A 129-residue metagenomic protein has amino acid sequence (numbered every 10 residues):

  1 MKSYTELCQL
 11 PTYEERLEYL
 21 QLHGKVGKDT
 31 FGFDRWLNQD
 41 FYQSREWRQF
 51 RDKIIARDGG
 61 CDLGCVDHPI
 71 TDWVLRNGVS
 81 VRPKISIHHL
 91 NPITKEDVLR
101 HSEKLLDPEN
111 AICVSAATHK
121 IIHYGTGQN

Functional and structural regions predicted by a protein language model:
M1-F41: Secondary-structure boundary/linker elements at domain or insertion junctions
T12, I70, L90-I93, Y124: Generic low-complexity segments that are intrinsically disordered, proline-rich and/or Lys/Arg-biased
K25-D67, S102-E103: Short, charged surface segments at domain edges that flank catalytic/cofactor-binding sites
E46-H88, S115-A117: Short cysteine-rich loop/turn motifs with clustered Cys
C61, I93, I121: Phosphate/oxyanion-binding loops and surfaces in catalytic or ligand/nucleic-acid-binding neighborhoods
P69-D72, P108-N129: Short Cys/His-centered divalent metal-binding micro-motifs
P92-N110: Short linker/helix segments within small regulatory modules
